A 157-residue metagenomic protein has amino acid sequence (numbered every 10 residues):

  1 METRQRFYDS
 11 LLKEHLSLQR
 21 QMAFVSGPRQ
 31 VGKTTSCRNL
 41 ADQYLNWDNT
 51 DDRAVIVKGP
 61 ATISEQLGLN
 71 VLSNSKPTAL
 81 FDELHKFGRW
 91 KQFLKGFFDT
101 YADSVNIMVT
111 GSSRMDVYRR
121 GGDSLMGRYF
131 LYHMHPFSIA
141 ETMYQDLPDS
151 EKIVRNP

Functional and structural regions predicted by a protein language model:
M1-Q19: N-terminal pre-Walker A segment at the start of P-loop NTPase domains
V25: Hydrophobic anchor at the beta1->P-loop junction of P-loop NTPases
K33: Conserved lysine of the Walker
S36: Hydrophobic positions on the alpha1 helix immediately C-terminal to the Walker A/P-loop
L45-T78: Short glycine-rich substrate-engagement loop in P-loop NTPases that contacts/grips substrate
L72-W90: Conserved P-loop NTPase "ATPase switch" module shared by AAA+ and STAND
K91-M115, D123: Conserved catalytic/switch belt of AAA+ P-loop NTPases
Y118-P157: Interdomain motor-coupling "hinge/lid" segment immediately C-terminal to the ATP-binding subdomain of NTP-driven enzymes
